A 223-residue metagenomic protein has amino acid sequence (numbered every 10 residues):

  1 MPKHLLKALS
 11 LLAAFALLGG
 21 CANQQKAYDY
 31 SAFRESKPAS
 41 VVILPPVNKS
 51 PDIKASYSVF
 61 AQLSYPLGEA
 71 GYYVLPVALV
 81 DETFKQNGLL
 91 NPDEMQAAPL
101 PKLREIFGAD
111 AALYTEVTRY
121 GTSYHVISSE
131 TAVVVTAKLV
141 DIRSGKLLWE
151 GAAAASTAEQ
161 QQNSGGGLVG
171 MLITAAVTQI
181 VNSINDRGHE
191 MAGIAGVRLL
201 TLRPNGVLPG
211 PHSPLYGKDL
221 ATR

Functional and structural regions predicted by a protein language model:
M1-S10: Bacterial N-terminal signal peptides that target proteins for export
F15-L18: Bacterial Sec-type N-terminal signal peptides, specifically the leucine/valine-rich hydrophobic h-region
C21-A39, I142-R223: C-terminal/domain-edge helix-coil "capping" segments
Q25, V47, R119-G121: Short, well-ordered turn and helix-capping elements at secondary-structure junctions
P38-K49: Short beta-strand segments enriched in small/hydrophobic residues
P46, E116-V117, G196: Short, well-ordered beta-to-alpha junction loops that form the rim of enzyme active sites and present histidine/acidic
S50-Y114, K146, E150-A152, Q179-I184: N-terminal segment of the mature soluble domain
P92-L148, A158-G170, T174, H212-R223: Surface-exposed short loop/turn segments
